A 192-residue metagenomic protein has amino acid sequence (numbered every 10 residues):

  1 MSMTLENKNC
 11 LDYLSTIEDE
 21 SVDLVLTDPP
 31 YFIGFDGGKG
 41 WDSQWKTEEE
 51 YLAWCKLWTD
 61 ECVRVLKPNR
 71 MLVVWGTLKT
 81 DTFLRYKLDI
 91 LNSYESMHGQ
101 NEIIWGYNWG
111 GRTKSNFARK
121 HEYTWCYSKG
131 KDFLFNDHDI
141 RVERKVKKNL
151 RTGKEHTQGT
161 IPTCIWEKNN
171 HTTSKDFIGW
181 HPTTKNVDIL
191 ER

Functional and structural regions predicted by a protein language model:
S2-R192: Core catalytic lobe of class I
